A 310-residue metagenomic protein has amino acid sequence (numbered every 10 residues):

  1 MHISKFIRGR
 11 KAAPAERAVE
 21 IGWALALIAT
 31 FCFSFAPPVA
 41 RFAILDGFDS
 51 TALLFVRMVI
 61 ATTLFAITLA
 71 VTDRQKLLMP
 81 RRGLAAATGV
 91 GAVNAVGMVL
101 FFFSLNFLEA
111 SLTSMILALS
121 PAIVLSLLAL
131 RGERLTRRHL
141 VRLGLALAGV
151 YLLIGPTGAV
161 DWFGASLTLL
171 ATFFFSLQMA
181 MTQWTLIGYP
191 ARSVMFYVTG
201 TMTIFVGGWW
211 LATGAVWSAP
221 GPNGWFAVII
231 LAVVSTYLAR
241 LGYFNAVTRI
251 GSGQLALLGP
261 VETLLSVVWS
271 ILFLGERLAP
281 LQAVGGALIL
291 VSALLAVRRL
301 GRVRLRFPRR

Functional and structural regions predicted by a protein language model:
H2-R10, A15, V19, M58 (+2 more regions): C-terminal-most transmembrane helix of multi-pass membrane proteins
H2-V56, A92, V96, L100 (+3 more regions): Glycine-/small-residue-enriched transmembrane alpha-helix faces in small-molecule transporters and effluxers
F6, F65, L119, L127 (+4 more regions): Hydrophobic transmembrane alpha-helices of multi-pass small-molecule transport proteins
E20-I28, T51-T68, H139-L145, F163-L170 (+2 more regions): Hydrophobic alpha-helical transmembrane segments of multi-pass integral membrane proteins, especially transporters
T30, V56, T113-L119, M181-I204 (+1 more regions): Helix-helix packing/entry segments at the starts of transmembrane helices
C32, P37, A66-T113, L117 (+2 more regions): Specific transmembrane alpha-helical segments of multi-pass solute transporters/efflux pumps, especially DMT/EamA
A43, L53, R57, S104 (+8 more regions): Hydrophobic/aromatic residues within transmembrane alpha-helices of multi-pass small-molecule transporters
A52-T63, V93-N94, M98-E133, A171 (+1 more regions): Specific alpha-helical transmembrane segments that line the substrate/conduction pathway and gating interfaces
